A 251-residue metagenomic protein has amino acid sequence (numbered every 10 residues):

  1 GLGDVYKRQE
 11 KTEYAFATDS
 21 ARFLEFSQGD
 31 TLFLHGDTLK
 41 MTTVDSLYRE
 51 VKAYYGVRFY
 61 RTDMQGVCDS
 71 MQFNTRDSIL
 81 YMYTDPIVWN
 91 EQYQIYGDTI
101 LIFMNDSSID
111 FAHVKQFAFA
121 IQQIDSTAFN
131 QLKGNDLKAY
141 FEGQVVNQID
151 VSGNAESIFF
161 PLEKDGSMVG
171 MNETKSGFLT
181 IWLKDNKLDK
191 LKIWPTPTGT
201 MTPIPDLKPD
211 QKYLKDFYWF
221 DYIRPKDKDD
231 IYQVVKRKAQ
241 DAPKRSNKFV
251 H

Functional and structural regions predicted by a protein language model:
G1-Y6: Short, small-residue-biased leader/transition segments that mark boundaries at the very start of proteins
K7-A17, S27-F33, M41-K52, R61-G66 (+8 more regions): Edge/loop elements at the starts and ends of beta-strands within beta-rich repeat scaffolds
A21-E25, V57-F59, V88, A118-A120 (+2 more regions): Transmembrane beta-strands of outer-membrane beta-barrel pores
D30, G143, F159, E163-G170 (+2 more regions): Long, low-hydrophobicity, solvent-exposed regions enriched in small/turn-prone and acidic residues
G36, G66-C68, G97, G134 (+1 more regions): Periodic small-residue-enriched repeat registers in elongated scaffold domains
R76-Y81, D110-F119, V151, K175 (+3 more regions): Short flexible/disordered coil segments
